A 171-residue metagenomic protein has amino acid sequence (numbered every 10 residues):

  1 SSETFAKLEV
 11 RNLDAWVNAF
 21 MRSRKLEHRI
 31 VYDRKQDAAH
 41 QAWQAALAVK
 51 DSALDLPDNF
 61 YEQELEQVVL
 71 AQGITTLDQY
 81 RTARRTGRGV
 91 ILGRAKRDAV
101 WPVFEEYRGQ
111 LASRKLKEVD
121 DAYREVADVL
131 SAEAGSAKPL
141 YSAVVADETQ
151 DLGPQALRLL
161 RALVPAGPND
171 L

Functional and structural regions predicted by a protein language model:
S1-E27: P-loop NTPase Walker
S2-E9, A53, P57, E118 (+2 more regions): Short, surface-exposed helix-loop/turn micro-motifs enriched in polar/charged residues
K7, K25-K96: ATP-hydrolysis module of ASCE/P-loop NTPase motor domains, specifically the Walker B Asp-Glu catalytic pair
W16, F20, A42-V49, E64-V68 (+4 more regions): Residues that form generic nucleotide/phosphate-binding pockets
M21, G73-T76, K115, A134: Short amphipathic alpha-helical interaction/hinge segments
A39-H40, L92-L171: Conserved helicase NTPase motor core
